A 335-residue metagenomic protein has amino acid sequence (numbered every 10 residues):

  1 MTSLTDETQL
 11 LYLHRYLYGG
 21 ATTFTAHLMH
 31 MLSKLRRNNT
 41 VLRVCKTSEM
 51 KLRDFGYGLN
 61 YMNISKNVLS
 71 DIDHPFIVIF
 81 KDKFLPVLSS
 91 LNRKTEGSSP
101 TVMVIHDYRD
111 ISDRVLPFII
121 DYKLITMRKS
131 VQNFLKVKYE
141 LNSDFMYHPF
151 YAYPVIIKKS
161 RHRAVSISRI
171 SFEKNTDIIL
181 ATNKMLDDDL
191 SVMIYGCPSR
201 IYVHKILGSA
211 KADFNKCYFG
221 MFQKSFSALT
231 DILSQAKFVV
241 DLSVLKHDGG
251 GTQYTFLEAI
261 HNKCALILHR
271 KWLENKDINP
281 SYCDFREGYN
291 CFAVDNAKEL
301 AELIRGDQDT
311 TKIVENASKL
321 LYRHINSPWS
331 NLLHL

Functional and structural regions predicted by a protein language model:
M1-F76, D82-P86, L273: N-terminal pre-catalytic "stem/leader" segment of glycosyltransferase-like enzymes
Y12, E49-N133: Extended catalytic core of nucleotide-activated donor transferases of GT-like folds
Y108-R109, S130-V131, E140, F145-I156 (+4 more regions): Short beta-strand->alpha-helix junction loop in the catalytic core of nucleotide-activated group-transfer enzymes
R161-A212, Y218-F226: Conserved catalytic-core segment of nucleotide-activated headgroup transferases in glycan assembly
K237, K263-C264: A short alpha->beta transition loop at the rim of the catalytic pocket in nucleotide-sugar-dependent
V240-L257, H269-I278: Nucleotide-sugar-dependent
K276-I304: Change "using UDP/GDP/dTDP sugars" to "using nucleotide sugars
D295-K298, E302-L335: A charged, aromatic-enriched C-terminal amphipathic alpha-helix characteristic of glycosyltransferases across folds
